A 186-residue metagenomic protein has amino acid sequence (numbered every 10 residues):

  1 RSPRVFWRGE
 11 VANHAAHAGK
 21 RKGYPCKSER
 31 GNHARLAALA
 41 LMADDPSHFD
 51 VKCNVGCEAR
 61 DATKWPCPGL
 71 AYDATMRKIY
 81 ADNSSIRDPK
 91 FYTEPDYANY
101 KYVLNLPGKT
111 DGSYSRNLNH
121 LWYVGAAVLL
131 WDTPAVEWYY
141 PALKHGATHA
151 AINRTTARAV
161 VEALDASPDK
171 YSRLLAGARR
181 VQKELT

Functional and structural regions predicted by a protein language model:
R1-I86: Phosphate-/polyanion-interacting regions in eukaryotic proteins
F91-T186: Catalytic binding pocket for nucleotide-activated donors in carbohydrate/polymer assembly enzymes
